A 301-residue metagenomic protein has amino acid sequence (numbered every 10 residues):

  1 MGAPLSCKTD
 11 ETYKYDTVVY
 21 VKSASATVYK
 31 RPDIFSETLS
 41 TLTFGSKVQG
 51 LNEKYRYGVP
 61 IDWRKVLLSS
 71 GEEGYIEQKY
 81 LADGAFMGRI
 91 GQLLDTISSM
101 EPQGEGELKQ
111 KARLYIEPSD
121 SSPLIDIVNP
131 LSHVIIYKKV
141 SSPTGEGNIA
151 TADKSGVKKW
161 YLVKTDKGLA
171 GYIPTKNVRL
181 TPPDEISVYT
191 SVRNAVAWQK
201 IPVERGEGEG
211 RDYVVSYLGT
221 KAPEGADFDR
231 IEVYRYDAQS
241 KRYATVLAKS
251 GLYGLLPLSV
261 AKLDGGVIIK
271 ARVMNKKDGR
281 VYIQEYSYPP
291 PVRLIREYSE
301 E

Functional and structural regions predicted by a protein language model:
P4-S6: C-terminal motif of bacterial Sec signal peptides marking the signal peptidase cleavage site
T9-S23, Q49, Y57, I61-G106 (+3 more regions): Boundary regions of SH3-family modules and the immediately adjacent low-complexity/disordered segments in eukaryotic
Y15, K30-N52, I116-K139, G145: SH3/SH3-like (including bacterial SH3b) beta-barrel domains that bind proline-rich motifs or cell-wall ligands
K22-T27, E107-Y115, K139-S141, V215-G219: Generic short beta-strand segments
T27, K65, R113, L162 (+1 more regions): Residue-level detector of beta-strand face positions
V28-R31, P102, K109, R113-E117 (+2 more regions): Core beta-strand residues in small-molecule sensory/regulatory alpha/beta domains
E207-K221, D264-V273: Acidic/hydrophobic-patterned starts of short beta strands in beta-sheet-rich repeat architectures
L256-A261: Exposed aromatic-hydrophobic patches
